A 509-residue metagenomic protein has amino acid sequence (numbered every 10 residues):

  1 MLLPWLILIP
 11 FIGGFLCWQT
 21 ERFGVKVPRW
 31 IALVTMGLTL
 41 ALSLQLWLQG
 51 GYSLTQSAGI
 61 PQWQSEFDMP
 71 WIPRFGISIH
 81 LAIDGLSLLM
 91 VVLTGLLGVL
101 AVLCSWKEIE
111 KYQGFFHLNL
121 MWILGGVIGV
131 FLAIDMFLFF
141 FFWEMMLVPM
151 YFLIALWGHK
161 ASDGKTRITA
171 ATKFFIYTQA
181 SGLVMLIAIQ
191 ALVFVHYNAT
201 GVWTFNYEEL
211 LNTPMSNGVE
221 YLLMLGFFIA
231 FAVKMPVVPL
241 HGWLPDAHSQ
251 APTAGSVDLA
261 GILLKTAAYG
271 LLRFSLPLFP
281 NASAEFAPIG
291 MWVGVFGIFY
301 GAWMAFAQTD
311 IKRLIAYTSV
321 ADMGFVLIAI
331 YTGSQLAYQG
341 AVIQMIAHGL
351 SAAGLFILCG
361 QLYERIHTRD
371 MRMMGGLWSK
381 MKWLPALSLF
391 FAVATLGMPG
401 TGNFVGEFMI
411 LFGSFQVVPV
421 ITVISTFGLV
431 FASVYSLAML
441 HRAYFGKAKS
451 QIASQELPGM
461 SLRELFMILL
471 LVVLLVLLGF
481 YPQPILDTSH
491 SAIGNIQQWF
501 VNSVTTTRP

Functional and structural regions predicted by a protein language model:
M1-I9, I83-T94, F137-P149, E220-F231 (+2 more regions): Structural signature of hydrophobic alpha-helical transmembrane segments
M1-L2, L16-L118, A199, T204 (+1 more regions): Transmembrane helix-loop-helix hairpins at membrane boundaries of multipass inner-membrane proteins
P4-Q19, V34-L46, V91-S105, I123-L124 (+6 more regions): Central hydrophobic cores of alpha-helical transmembrane segments in multi-pass inner-membrane proteins across all
G14-Q19, L44, V102-L103, G125-G129 (+8 more regions): Alpha-helical transmembrane segments of multipass membrane proteins
F15-R22, G98-E110, F152-T166, M235-S249 (+1 more regions): C-terminal ends of transmembrane helices
F23-V25, L118, W122, G126-M215 (+3 more regions): Alpha-helical multi-pass transmembrane bundles of energy-transducing inner-membrane proteins
G50-I77, D163-A171, G182-H241, L271 (+6 more regions): Juxtamembrane/interfacial segments at transmembrane-helix boundaries in multi-pass membrane proteins
V238, A352-L355, T422-E456: Predominantly late transmembrane helices and immediately cytosolic-facing juxtamembrane segments
